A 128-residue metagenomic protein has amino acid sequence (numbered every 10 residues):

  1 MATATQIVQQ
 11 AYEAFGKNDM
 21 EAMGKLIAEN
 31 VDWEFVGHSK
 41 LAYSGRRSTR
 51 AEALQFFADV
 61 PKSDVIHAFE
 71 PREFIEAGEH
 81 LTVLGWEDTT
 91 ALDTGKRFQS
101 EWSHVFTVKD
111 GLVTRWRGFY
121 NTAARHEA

Functional and structural regions predicted by a protein language model:
M1, A42-R46, G95: Alpha-helix initiation/capping motif
M1-E29, E127-A128: Short, low-complexity N-terminal intrinsically disordered segments enriched in polar/charged residues
T3, L54-A128: A beta-strand edge to alpha-helix "cap/lid" segment located at domain peripheries
V8-N18, K40-Y43, V60-D64, L84: Short, mixed-charge, low-aromatic patches
K17, E21, K40, S48 (+3 more regions): Short, flexible micro-motifs
A22-G78: A solvent-exposed, acidic/Ser-Thr-rich amphipathic alpha-helical stretch
